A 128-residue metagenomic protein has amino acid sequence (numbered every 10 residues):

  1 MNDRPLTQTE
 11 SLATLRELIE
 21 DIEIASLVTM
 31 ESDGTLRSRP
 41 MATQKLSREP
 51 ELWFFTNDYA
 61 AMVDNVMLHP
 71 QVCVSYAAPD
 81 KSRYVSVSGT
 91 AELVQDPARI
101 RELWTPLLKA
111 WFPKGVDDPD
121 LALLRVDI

Functional and structural regions predicted by a protein language model:
M1-T7, V87-I128: Charged, gly/pro-rich active-site loop segments
R4-I24: Short, basic/aromatic recognition patches
E17-S32, V72-Y76: A short, Trp-centered hydrophobic/proline-enriched beta-strand micro-motif
E23, R39, P119: Short beta-strand or tight-loop elements that sit immediately N-terminal to catalytic metal-binding acidic residues
S26, P40, L123-R125: Conserved hydrophobic/aromatic beta-strand scaffold that supports enzyme active sites
E31-E49: A glycine-rich, hydrophobic loop/mini-helix early in the fold
D33-T35, D80-R83: Short glycine/serine/proline-enriched coil/turn segments at secondary-structure junctions
Q44-S82: A short mixed-secondary-structure module that forms the rim of ligand-binding clefts
